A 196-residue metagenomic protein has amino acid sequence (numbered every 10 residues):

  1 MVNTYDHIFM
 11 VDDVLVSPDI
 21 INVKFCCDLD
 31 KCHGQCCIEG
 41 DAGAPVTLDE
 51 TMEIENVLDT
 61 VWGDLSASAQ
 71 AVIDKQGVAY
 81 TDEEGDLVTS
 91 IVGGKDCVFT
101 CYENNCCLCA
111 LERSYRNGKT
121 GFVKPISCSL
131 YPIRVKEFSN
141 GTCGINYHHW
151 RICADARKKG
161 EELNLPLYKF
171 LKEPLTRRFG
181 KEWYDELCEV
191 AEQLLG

Functional and structural regions predicted by a protein language model:
M1-G196: Short loop/turn segments that flank or connect secondary-structure elements
